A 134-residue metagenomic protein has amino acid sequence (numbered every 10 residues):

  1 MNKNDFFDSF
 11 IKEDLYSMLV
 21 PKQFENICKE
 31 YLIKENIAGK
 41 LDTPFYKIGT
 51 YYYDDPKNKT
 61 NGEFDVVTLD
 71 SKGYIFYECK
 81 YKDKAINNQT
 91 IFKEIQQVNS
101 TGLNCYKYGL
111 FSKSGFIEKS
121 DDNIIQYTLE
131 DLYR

Functional and structural regions predicted by a protein language model:
M1-R134: A cross-kingdom feature that marks ATP-driven nucleic-acid transaction machinery
